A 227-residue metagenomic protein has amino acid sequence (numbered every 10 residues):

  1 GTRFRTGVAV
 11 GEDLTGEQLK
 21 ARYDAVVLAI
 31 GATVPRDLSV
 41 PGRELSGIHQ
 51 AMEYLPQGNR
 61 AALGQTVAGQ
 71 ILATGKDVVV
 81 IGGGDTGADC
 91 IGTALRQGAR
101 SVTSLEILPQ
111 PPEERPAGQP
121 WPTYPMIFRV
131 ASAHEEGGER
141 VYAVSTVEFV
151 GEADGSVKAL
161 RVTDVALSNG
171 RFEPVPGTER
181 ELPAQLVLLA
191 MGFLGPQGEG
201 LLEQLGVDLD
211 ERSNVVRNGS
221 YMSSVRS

Functional and structural regions predicted by a protein language model:
G1-F4, I91-E148: Rossmann-like dinucleotide-binding cores of NAD(P)H-dependent redox enzymes
G1-P41, V147-V162, A166, A184-L188 (+1 more regions): Feature captures the FAD/FMN-dependent oxidoreductase FAD-binding
R3-V26, H49, D77, Y124-I127 (+5 more regions): Catalytic cores of nucleotide-enabled group-transfer and carboxylate-activating enzymes in metabolic and assembly-line
V26, V78-V79, V102, V187: Short, well-ordered beta-strand core segments
V34-R36, P56-Q57, Q110-E114: Short gly/pro/ser/thr-enriched loop/turn and capping motifs at secondary-structure boundaries
L38-G42, I91-T93, E199-E203: Short amphipathic alpha-helical segments
E44-G75, S168-S227: FAD-site-proximal beta/loop scaffold in flavoenzymes
L63-A99: Rossmann-like NAD(P)H-binding beta-loop-alpha module
